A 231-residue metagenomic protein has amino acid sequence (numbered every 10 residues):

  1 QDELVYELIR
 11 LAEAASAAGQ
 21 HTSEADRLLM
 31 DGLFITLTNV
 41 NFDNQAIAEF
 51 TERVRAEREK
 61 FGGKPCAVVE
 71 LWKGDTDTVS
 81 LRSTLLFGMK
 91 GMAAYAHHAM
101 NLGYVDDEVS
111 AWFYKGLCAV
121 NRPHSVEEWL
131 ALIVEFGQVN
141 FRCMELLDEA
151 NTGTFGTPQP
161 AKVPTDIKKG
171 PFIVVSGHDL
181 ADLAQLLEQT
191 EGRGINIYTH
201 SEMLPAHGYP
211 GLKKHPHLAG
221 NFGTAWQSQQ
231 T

Functional and structural regions predicted by a protein language model:
Q1-T231: Metallocofactor- and cofactor-centric catalytic cores in central/energy metabolism, strongly enriched
